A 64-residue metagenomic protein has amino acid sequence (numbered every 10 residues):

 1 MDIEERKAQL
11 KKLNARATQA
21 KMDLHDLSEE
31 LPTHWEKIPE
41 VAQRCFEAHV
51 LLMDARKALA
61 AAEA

Functional and structural regions predicted by a protein language model:
M1-S28: N-terminal acidic leader/helix
E29-A64: Short, charge-rich amphipathic interface segments used for partner binding and complex assembly
